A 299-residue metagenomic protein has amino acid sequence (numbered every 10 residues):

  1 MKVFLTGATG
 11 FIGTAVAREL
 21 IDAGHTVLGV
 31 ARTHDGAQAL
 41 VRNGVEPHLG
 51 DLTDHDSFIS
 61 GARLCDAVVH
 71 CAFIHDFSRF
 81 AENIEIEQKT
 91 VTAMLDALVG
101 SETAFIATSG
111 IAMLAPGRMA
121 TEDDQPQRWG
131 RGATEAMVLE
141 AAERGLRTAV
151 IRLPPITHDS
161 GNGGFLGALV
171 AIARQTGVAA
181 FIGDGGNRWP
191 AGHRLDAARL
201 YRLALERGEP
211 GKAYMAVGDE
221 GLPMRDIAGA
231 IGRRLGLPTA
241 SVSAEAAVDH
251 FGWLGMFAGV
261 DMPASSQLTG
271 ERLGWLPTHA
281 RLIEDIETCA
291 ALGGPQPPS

Functional and structural regions predicted by a protein language model:
K2, L200-L254, G294-S299: Mid/C-terminal beta-alpha module of Rossmann-like enzyme folds, strongest in SDR-family dehydrogenases/epimerases
V3-A23: N-terminal Rossmann NAD(P)H-binding glycine-rich loop of SDR-like oxidoreductase domains
G29-T92: NAD(P)H-binding glycine-rich loop region in Rossmannoid oxidoreductase-like domains and their noncatalytic homologs
E46, G50, G255-S299: C-terminal amphipathic/interface module of NAD(P)-dependent oxidoreductases and related NAD-binding regulators
I74, Q88-W129, A149: Conserved Rossmann-fold NAD(P)-dependent oxidoreductase catalytic core, especially the SDR/UDP-sugar
G132, H158-A168, Q175-T176, L203-Y214 (+1 more regions): Glycine/proline-rich active-site loop of Rossmann-fold NAD(P)-dependent oxidoreductases
A136-S160, F165: Conserved beta-loop-beta element that borders a ligand/cofactor-binding pocket
A171-G192: A conserved pocket-lining segment of Rossmann-fold NAD(P)-dependent short-chain dehydrogenase/reductase
